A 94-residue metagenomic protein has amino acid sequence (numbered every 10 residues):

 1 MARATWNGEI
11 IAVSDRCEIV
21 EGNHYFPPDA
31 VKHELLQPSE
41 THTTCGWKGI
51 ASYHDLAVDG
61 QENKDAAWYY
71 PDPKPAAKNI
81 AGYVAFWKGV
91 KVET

Functional and structural regions predicted by a protein language model:
M1-T94: Terminal leader/tail segments of proteins
